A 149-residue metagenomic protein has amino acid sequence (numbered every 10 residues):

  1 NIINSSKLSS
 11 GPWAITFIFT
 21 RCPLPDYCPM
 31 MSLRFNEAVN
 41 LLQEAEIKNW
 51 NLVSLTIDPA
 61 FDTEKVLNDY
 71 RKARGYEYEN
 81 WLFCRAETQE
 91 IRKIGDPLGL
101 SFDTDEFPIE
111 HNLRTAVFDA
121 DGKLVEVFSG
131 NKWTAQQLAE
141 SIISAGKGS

Functional and structural regions predicted by a protein language model:
I2-I3, A60: Short loop/turn elements that flank and shape the SAM/SAH-binding pocket of Class I
I3-R34: Short active-site neighborhood of thiol/selenol oxidoreductases, capturing the structured segment around
N4-S5, E64, A135: Structural motif detector for alpha-helix initiation sites
L8-A14, I47-W50, D62, E110-L113: Extracytoplasmic
F17, I57, A120: Cofactor-binding loop segments of dinucleotide-utilizing enzymes, especially the Rossmann-like FAD- and NAD(P)+-binding
L24, M30-I94: Structural microenvironment flanking redox-active thiols in thiol-disulfide oxidoreductases
D96-L100: Short, surface-exposed amphipathic charged segments that create phosphate/polyanion-binding patches used for binding
S101, D105-S149: Thiol-/selenol-based redox modules, centered on thioredoxin-like and closely related oxidoreductase domains
